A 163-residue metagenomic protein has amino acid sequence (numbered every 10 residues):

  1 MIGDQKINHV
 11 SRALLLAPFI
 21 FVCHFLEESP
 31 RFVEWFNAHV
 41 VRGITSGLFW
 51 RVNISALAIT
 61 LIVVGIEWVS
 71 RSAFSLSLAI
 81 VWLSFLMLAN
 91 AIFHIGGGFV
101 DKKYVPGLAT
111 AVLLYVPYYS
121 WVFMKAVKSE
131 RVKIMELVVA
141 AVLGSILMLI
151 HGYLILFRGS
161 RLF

Functional and structural regions predicted by a protein language model:
D4-N8, E67-S77, A126-E136: Membrane-interface helix-boundary motifs at transmembrane edges
I7-E27: N-terminal signal-anchor transmembrane alpha helix
L16-A17, A56-V63, L113-M124: Hydrophobic cores of alpha-helical transmembrane segments in multi-pass inner/ER membrane proteins, independent
C23-V52: Interfacial loop at the N-terminal end of multi-pass membrane proteins
N53-S70, M87-A91: Core segments of transmembrane alpha-helices that mediate helix-helix packing or line hydrophobic substrate/ligand
A73, I95-P106: Membrane-interface helix caps and helix-loop-helix hairpins in membrane proteins
W82-H94, G107-K125: Hydrophobic alpha-helical membrane segments
W121-F163: Terminal transmembrane helical module of multi-pass membrane proteins
